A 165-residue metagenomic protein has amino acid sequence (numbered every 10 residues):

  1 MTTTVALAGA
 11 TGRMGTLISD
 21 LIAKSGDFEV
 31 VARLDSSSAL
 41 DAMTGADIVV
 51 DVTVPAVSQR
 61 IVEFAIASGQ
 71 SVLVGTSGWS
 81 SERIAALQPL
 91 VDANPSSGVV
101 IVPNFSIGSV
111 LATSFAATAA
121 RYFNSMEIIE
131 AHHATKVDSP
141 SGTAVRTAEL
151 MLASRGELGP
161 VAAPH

Functional and structural regions predicted by a protein language model:
T4-M43, N124-H165: C-terminal substrate-binding/catalytic lobe of Rossmann-fold NAD(P)-dependent oxidoreductases
A8, V52-T53, G75-T76, V102 (+1 more regions): Structural motif
V30, V72-L73, G98-I101: Hydrophobic beta-strand scaffold residues
S36, S77-W79, N104-S106, A131-A134: Short, ordered loop/turn segments at secondary-structure junctions
A46: An anion/phosphate-binding loop that grips the pyrophosphate of nucleotide cofactors and donors
V49-A67, W79-R83: Beta-loop-alpha module in the N-terminal Rossmann-like domain of NAD(P)-dependent dehydrogenases, especially those
E63, T76-V99, I107-V110, S114-T118: Rossmann-fold NAD(P)-binding glycine/threonine-rich loop
